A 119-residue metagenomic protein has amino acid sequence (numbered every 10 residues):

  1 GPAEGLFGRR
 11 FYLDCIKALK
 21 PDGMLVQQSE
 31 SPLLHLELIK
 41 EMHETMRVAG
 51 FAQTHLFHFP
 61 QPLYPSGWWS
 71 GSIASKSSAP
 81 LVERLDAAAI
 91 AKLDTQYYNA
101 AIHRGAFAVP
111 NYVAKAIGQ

Functional and structural regions predicted by a protein language model:
G1, S31-H35, Q61: Short, catalytically relevant binding-site loops at active-site mouths
G1-F7: Glycine/threonine-rich flexible loop motifs
G5, L36-K40, W68: Conserved strand-to-helix beginnings and helix N-cap segments that scaffold or border functional pockets
F7-P21, R47: A short glycine-rich, Lys/Arg-flanked "PGG" loop and its adjoining helix->strand segment in the class I
D22-S29: Conserved beta-strand signature within the Rossmann-like core of class I S-adenosyl-L-methionine
Q28, F51-P62: Conserved S-adenosyl-L-methionine
E37-G50: Short alpha-helix
S66, S70-Q119: SAM/dcSAM-binding transferase cores
